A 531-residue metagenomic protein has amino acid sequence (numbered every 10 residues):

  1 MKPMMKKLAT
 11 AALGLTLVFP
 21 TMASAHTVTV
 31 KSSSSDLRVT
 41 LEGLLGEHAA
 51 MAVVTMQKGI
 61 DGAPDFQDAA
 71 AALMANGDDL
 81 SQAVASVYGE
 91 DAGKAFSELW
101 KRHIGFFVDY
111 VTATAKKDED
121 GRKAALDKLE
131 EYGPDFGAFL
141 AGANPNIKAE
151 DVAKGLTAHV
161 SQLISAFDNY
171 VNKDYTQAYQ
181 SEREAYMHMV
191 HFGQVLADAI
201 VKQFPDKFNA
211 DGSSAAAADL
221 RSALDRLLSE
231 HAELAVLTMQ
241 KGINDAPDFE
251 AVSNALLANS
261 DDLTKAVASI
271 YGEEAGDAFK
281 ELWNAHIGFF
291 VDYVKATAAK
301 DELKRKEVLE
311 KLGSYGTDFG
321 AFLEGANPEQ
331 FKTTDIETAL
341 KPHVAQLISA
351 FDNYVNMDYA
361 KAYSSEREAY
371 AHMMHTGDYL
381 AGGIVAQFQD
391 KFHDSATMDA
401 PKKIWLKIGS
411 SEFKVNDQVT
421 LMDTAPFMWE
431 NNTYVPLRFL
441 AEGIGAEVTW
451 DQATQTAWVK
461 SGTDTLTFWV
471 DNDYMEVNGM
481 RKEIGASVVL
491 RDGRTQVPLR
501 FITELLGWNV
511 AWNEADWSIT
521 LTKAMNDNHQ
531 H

Functional and structural regions predicted by a protein language model:
M1-A11: Bacterial N-terminal signal peptides that target proteins for export
V18-T29: Sec-dependent signal peptide cleavage junction
S33-R38, L44-G59, A63-F66, A70-L73 (+7 more regions): C-terminal amphipathic alpha-helix
L37-L45, E90-L99, I147-L156, L220-L228 (+5 more regions): Short, low-complexity cationic-aromatic patches
E47-M51, R102-D109, T157, S161-S165 (+8 more regions): Extracellular/lumenal glycan-associated surfaces
S81-Y88, F107-A115, G137-L140, T264-Y271 (+2 more regions): Membrane-helix exit/interface motif
E90-A124, E273-S314, L440, T449-D451 (+1 more regions): Mid-length scaffold segments of soluble, non-membrane domains
Q389-H531: Primary recognition of N-terminal secretory signal peptides and signal-anchoring hydrophobic helices
